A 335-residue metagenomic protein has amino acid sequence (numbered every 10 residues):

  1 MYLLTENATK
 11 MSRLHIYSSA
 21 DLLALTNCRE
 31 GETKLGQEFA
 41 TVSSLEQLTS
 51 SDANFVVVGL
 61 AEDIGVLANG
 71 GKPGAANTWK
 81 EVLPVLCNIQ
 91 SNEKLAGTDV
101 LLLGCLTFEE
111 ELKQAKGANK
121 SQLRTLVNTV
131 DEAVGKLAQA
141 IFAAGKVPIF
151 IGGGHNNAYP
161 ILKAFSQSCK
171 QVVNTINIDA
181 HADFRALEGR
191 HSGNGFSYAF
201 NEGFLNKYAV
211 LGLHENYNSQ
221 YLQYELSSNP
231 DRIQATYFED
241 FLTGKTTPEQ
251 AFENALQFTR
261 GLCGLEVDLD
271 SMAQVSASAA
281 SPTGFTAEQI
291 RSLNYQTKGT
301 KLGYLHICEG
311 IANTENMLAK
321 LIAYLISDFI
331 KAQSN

Functional and structural regions predicted by a protein language model:
L3-N335: Conserved alpha-helical scaffold segments that buttress catalytic/binding sites
